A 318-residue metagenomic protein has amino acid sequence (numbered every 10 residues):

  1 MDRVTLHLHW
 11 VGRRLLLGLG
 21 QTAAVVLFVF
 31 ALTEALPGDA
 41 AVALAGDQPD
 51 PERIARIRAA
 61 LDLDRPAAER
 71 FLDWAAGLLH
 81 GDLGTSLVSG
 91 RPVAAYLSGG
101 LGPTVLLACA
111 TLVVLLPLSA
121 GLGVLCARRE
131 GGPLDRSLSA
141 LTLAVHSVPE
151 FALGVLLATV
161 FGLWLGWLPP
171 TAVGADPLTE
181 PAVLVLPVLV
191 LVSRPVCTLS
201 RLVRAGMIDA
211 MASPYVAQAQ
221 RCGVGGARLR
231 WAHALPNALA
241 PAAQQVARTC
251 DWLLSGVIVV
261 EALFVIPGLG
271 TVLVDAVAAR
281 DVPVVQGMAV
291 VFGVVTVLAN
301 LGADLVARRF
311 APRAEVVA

Functional and structural regions predicted by a protein language model:
D2-W10, T22, A95-L134, P177-A318: Alpha-helical transmembrane segments of integral membrane proteins, especially multi-pass inner/plasma-membrane
V4-R14, F71-T85, W231: A short amphipathic helical element positioned immediately N-terminal to and/or at the very start of a transmembrane
G18, G100, T104, A140-L143 (+2 more regions): Residue-level signal for discrete positions within transmembrane alpha-helices of multi-pass small-molecule
G18, Q48, L116, L143 (+3 more regions): Residue-level recognition of pore/gate-forming positions within transmembrane alpha-helices of multi-pass
Q21-E69, L165-L184: Hydrophobic alpha-helical transmembrane segments of membrane transport/permease proteins and related membrane-embedded
L36, V145-V148, L254: Transmembrane helix irregularities
I57-A95: Short membrane-interfacial helix/loop motifs at transmembrane-helix boundaries
S139-C197, A276, V282: Generic hydrophobic transmembrane alpha-helix motif, especially the helices
